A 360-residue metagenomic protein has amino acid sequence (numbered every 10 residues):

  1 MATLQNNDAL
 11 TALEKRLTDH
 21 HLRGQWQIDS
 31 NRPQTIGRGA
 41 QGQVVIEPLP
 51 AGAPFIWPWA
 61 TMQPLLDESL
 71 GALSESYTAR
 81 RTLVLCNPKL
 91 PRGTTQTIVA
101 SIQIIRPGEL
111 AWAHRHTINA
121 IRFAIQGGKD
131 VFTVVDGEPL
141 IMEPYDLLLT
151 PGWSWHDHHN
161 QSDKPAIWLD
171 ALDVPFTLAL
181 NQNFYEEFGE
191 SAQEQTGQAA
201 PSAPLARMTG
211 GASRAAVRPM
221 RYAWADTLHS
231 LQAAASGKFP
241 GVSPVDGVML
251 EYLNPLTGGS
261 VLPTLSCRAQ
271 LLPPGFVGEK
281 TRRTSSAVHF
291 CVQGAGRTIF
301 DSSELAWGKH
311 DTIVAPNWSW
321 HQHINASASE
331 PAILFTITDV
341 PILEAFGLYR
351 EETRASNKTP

Functional and structural regions predicted by a protein language model:
A2-G52, W57, T257-G258, P263 (+4 more regions): C-terminal functional regions that serve as terminal interaction/effector modules
A2-Q96, E186-F188, Q193-T264, R268 (+1 more regions): A short, N-terminal "cap"/entry segment at the start of jelly-roll beta-barrel domains of the cupin/DSBH fold
T82-V84, K89-R92, V99, A111 (+6 more regions): Intrinsic, low-complexity N-terminal interaction/targeting segments
R106, L110-P144, P151-S154, R282-K309 (+2 more regions): A short beta-strand-loop-beta hairpin characteristic of the jelly-roll/cupin
P107, I141-S162, W168-D173, F300 (+2 more regions): Conserved metal-binding segment of the jelly-roll/cupin
I121-A124, L149, D163-N183, H289 (+2 more regions): A short hydrophobic beta-strand segment most commonly corresponding to one strand of the jelly-roll/cupin
L148, G152-L205: Contiguous mid-protein beta-loop-alpha structural module that forms a pocket-lining wall or clamp of enzyme active
